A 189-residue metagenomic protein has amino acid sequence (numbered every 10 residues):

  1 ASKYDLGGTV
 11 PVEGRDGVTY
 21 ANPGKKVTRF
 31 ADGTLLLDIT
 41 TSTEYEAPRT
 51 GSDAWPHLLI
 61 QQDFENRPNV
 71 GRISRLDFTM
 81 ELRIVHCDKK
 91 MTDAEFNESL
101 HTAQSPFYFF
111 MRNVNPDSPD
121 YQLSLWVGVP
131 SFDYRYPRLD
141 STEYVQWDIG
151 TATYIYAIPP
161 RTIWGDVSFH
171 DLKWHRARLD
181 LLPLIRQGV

Functional and structural regions predicted by a protein language model:
A1, L37, Y45-T50, F78: Intrinsic structural disorder
A1-T34: Solvent-exposed N-terminal domain segments of exported/luminal and surface proteins
T19-A21, K26-T28, L35-S42, E81-C87 (+1 more regions): Solvent-exposed strand-to-loop "edge" motifs in beta-rich extracellular domains
T41-G71, V127, E143-G165: Secreted extracellular polysaccharide-interacting domains
W55-D63, F78, S105, V189: Well-ordered, non-membrane alpha-helical segments in soluble/globular domains
V70-T79: Extended extracellular/luminal ectodomain segments enriched in beta-structured repeat modules
G71-R72, Q187-V189: Short glycine/proline/serine/threonine-rich loop/turn segments at secondary-structure transition edges
D77, R83-Q187: Short helix-loop boundary/capping segments
